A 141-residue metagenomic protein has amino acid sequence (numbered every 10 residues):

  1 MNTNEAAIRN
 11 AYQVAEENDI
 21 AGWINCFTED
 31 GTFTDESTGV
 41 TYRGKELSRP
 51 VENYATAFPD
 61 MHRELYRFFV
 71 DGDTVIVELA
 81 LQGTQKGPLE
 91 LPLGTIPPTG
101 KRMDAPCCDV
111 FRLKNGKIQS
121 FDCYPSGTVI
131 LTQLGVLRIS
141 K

Functional and structural regions predicted by a protein language model:
M1-K141: C-terminal and inter-domain tail/linker signature
